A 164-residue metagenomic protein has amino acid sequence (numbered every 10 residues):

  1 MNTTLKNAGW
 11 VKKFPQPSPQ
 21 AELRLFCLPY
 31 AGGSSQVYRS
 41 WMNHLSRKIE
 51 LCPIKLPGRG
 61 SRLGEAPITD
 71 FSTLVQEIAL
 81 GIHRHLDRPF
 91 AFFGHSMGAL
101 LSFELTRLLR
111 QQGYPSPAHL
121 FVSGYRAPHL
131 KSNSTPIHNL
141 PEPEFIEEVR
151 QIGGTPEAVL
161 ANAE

Functional and structural regions predicted by a protein language model:
M1-F93, M97-E164: Domain-scale detector for complete catalytic domains at protein termini or as standalone homologs
